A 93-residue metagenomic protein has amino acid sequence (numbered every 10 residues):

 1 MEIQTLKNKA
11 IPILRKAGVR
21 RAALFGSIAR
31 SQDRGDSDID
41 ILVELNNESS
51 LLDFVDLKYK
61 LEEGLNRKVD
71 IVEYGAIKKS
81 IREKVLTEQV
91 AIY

Functional and structural regions predicted by a protein language model:
M1-A22: Helical scaffold of the NTase/Pol beta-like nucleotidyltransferase catalytic core
I3-Q4, L45-A76: Metal-dependent nucleotidyltransferase catalytic core
G18, S27-I28: N-terminal beta1-alpha1 ligand-phosphate binding loop
A22, I39-I41, V69: Conserved beta-strand core positions
G26, Q32-S50: Catalytic metal-binding acidic patch
S80-T87: Short, charged recognition helix plus adjacent turn of helix-turn-helix-like nucleic-acid-binding domains
T87-Y93: Short hydrophobic/aromatic patches at helix-to-coil boundaries
